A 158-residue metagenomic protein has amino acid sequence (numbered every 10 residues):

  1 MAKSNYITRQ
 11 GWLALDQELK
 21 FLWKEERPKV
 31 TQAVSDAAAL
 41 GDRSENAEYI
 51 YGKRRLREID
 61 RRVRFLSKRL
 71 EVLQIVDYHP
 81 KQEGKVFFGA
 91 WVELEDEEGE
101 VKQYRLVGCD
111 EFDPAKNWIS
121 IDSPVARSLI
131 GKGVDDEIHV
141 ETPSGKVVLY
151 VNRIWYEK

Functional and structural regions predicted by a protein language model:
M1-A2, N152-K158: Short, charged, intrinsically disordered terminal tails
M1-A2, Q17, S44, L70-E71 (+4 more regions): Residue-level signal for pocket-adjacent positions within structured domains
M1-R61: N-terminal cationic and glycine-rich segments that engage phosphates or anionic surfaces
W23-E26, L70-Q74, G133, K158: Conserved NTP-handling cores and scaffolds of large molecular machines
A47-P80, G84: Internal alpha/beta loop-helix hairpins
V76-W155: Non-DNA-binding regulatory cores of transcription-related proteins, predominantly C-terminal effector-binding
